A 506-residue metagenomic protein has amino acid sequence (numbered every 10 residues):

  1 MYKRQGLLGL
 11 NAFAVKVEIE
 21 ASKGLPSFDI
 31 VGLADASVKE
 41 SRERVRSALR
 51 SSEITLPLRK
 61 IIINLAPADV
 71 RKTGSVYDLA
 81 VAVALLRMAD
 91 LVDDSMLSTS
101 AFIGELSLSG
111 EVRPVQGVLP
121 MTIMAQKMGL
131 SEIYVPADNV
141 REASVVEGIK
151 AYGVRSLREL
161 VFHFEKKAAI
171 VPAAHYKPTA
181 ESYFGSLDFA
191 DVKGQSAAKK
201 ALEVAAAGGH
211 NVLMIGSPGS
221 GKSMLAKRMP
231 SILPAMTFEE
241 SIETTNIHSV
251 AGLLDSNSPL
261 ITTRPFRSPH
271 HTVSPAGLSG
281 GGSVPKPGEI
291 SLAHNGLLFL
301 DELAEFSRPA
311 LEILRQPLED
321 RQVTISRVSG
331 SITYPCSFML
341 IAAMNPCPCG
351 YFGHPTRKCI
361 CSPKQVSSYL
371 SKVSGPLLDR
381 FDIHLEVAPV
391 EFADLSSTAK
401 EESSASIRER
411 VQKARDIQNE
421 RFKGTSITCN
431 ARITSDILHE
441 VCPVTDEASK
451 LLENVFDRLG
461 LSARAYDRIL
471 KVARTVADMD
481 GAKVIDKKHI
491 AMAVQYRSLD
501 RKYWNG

Functional and structural regions predicted by a protein language model:
K3-L213, S220-S223, I261, S326 (+2 more regions): Peripheral, non-AAA+ core regions of ATP-driven protein-machinery
V15-A21, L278, D382-L385: Short beta-strand elements
V31-R42, P57, N64-G74, V284-P285 (+1 more regions): Basic, amphipathic alpha-helical bundle interface domains used for macromolecular binding and assembly
S109, L300-S307, G350: Catalytic P-loop NTPase motifs of RecA-like helicase/translocase cores
E203, L260, P265, P275-L298 (+1 more regions): Conserved alpha-helical scaffold flanking the Walker A/P-loop in AAA+ ATPase domains
M214-D255: Walker A/P-loop
E240-S274, G281-G282, A388, T428-D436 (+3 more regions): Conserved inter-motif catalytic segment of the P-loop NTP-binding fold
N295, D301-E302, I313: Walker B catalytic acidic pair
